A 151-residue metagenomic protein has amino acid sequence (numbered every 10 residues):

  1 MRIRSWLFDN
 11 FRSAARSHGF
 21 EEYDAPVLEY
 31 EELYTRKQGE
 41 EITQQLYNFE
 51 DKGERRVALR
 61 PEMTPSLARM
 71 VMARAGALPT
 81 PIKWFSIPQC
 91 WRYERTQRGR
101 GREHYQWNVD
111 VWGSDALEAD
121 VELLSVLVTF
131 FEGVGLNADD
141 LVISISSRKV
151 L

Functional and structural regions predicted by a protein language model:
M1-L151: TRNA-recognition modules of translation machinery and tRNA-sensing kinases, especially anticodon-binding
